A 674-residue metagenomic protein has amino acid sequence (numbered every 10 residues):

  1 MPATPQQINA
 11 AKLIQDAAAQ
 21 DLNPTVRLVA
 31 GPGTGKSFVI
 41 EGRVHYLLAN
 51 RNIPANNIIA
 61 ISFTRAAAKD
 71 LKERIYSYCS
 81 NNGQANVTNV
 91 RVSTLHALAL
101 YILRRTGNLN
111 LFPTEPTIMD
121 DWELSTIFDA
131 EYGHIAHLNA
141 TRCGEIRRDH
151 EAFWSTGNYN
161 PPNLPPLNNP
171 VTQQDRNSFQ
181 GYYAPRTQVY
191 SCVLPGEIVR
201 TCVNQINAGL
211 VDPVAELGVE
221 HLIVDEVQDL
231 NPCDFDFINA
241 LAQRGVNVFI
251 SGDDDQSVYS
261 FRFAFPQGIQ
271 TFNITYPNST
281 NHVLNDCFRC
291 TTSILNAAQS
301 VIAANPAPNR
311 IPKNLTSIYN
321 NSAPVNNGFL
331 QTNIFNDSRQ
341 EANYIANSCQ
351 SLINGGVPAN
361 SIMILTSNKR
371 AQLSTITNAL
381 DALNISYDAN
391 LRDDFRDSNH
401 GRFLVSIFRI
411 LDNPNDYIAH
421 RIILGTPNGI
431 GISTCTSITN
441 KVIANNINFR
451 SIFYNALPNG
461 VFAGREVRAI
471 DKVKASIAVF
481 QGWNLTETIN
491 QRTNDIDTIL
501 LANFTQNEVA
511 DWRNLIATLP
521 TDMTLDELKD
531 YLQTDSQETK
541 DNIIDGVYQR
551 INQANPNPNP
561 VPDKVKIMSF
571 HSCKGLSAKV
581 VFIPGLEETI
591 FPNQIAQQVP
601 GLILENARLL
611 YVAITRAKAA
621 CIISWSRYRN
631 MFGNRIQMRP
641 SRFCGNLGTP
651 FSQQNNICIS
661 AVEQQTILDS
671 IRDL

Functional and structural regions predicted by a protein language model:
M1-L111, N296-Q299, I364, T615: P-loop NTPase Walker
P2-P32, R91, W122-S125, V171-T271 (+3 more regions): Conserved helicase NTPase motor core
V26-V29, G33-I40, V44, N278-T280 (+2 more regions): Helicase P-loop NTPase motor core
N86-N89, N108-S191, N281, C287: ATP-hydrolysis module of ASCE/P-loop NTPase motor domains, specifically the Walker B Asp-Glu catalytic pair
R91-Y101, I223-E226, S251, T426 (+3 more regions): Conserved helicase core region in the C-terminal RecA-like lobe
L98, T275-Y276, V357-E487, L500: ATPase/helicase motor core of nucleic-acid motors
I443, E587-L674: C-terminal accessory regions
N459-S572, F651-Q654, R672-D673: Accessory C-terminal helicase-associated subdomains
